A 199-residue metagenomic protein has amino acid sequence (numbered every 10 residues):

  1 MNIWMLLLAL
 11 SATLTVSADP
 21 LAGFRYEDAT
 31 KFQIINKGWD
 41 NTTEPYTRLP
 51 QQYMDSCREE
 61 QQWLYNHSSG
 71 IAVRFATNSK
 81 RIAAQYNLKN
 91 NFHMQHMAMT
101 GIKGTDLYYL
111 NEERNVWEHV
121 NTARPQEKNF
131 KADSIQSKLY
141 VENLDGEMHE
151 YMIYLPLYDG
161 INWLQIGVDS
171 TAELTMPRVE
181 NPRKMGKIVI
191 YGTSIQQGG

Functional and structural regions predicted by a protein language model:
M1-P20: Bacterial Sec-dependent N-terminal signal peptides
T15-K187: N-terminal secretory targeting modules
M185-G199: Catalytic nucleophile-elbow at a beta strand-turn-alpha helix junction centered on a G-D-S/GDSL motif, marking
